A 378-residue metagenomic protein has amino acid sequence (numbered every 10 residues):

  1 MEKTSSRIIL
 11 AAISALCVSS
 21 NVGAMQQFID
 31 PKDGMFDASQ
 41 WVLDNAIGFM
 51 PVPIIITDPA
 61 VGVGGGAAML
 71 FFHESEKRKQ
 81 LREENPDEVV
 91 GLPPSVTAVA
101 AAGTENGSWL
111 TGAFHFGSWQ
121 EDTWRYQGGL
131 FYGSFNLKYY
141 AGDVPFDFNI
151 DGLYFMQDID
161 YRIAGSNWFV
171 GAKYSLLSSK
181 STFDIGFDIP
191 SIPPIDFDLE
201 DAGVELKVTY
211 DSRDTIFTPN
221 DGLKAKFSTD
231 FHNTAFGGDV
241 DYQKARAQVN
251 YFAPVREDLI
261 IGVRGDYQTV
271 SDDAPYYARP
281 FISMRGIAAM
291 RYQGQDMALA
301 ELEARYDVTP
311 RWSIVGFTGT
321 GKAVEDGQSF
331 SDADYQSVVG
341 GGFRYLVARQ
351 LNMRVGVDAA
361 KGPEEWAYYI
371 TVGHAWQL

Functional and structural regions predicted by a protein language model:
V18-N21: N-terminal signal peptide c-region/cleavage motif recognized by signal peptidases
M25-Q27, A38-I47, S75-P94, Q120-R125 (+7 more regions): Short loop/turn motifs that connect adjacent beta-strands in outer-membrane beta-barrel proteins
A38, G48-T57, P93-G103, T111 (+5 more regions): Transmembrane beta-strand segments that form the barrel wall of outer-membrane beta-barrel proteins
V42-F49, I55-E200, M353-R354, A360-A367 (+1 more regions): Gram-negative/organellar outer-membrane beta-barrel architecture
F49, G65-A67, W109-A113, D151-Q157 (+8 more regions): Hydrophobic, lipid-facing positions within transmembrane beta-strands of outer-membrane proteins
V99-A100, A141-F146, D188-I195, F231-G237 (+2 more regions): Extracellular loop and loop/strand-boundary signature of outer-membrane beta-barrel proteins
V204-T320, V324-D326: C-terminal outer-membrane beta-barrel translocator/porin domains of Gram-negative envelope proteins and their
V208, G265, S329, A333-D334 (+1 more regions): Predominantly the C-terminal beta-signal and adjacent terminal strand-loop region of outer-membrane beta-barrel
